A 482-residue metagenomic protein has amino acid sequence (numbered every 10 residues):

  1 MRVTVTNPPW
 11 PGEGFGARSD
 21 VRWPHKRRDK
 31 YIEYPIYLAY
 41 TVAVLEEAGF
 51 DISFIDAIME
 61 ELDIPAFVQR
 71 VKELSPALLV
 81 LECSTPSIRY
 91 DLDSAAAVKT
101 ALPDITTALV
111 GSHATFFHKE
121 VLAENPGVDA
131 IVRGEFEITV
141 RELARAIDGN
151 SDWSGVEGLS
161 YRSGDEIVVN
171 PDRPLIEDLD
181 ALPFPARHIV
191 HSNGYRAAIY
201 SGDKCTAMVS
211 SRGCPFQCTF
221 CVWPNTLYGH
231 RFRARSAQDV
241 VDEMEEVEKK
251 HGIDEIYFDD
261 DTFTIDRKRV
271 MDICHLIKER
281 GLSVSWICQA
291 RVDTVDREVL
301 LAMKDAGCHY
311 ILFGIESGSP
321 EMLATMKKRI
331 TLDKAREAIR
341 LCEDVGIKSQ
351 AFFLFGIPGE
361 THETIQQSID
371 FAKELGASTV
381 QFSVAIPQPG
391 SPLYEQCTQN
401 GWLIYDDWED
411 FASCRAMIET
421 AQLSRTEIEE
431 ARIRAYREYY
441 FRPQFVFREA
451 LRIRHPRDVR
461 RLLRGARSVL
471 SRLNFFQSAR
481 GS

Functional and structural regions predicted by a protein language model:
R2-T6, V68-K72, A77, P392-E395 (+1 more regions): Radical SAM enzyme core and accessory elements
P9-P11, F15-R18, H25, V156 (+1 more regions): N-terminal [4Fe-4S]-dependent radical SAM core
G12-F15, H118, G164, F216 (+6 more regions): Flexible glycine/acidic-rich beta-alpha junction loops that bind and position SAM and/or redox cofactors in anaerobic
P24-P35, A416: A short acidic, glycine-rich active-site loop that binds or catalyzes chemistry on phosphate/adenosine moieties
Y37-D178, I386-G390: Glycine-rich beta-alpha loop elements in corrinoid/cobalamin-binding modules across cobalamin-dependent enzymes
H118-E124, V299, G359-E374: Catalytic cores of alpha/beta
F136, L300-G318, S378-P387, D407: Non-cysteine beta-strand/loop elements that form the S-adenosyl-L-methionine
D180, F184-F352, D370: Radical SAM [4Fe-4S] cluster-binding motif and immediate context
